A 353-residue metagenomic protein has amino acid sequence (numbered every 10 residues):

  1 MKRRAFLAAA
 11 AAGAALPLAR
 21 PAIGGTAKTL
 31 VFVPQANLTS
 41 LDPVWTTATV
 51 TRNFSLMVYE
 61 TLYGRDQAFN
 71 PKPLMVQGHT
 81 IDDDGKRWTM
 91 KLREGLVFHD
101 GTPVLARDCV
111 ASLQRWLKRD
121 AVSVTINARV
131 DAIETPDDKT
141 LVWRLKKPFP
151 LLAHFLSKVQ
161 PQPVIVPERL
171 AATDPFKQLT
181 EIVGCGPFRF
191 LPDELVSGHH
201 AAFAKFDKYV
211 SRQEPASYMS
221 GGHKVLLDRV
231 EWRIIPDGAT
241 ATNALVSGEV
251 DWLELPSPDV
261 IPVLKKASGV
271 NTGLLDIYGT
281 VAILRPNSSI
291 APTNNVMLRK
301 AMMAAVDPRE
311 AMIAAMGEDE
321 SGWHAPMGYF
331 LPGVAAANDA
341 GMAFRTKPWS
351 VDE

Functional and structural regions predicted by a protein language model:
A5-I23: N-terminal export signals
V33-D83, Q114, V183: N-terminal lobe/hinge region of extracytoplasmic solute-binding protein
D66, A204-D207, I277-A301, A305 (+1 more regions): A bilobed periplasmic-binding-protein/Venus flytrap-type ligand-binding module shared by bacterial periplasmic
Q77-V122, P136, V142-R144, A241-A244 (+1 more regions): Aromatic- and charge-enriched surface segment that lines or borders ligand/interaction sites
K91, T125-V196: Surface-exposed binding/hinge segments that line and control ligand-binding clefts or catalytic entry sites
R93, S211-V263: Ligand-site clamp/hinge motif
N127-A128, P262-L274: Ligand-binding "clamshell"
G322-E353: Structural transition elements
